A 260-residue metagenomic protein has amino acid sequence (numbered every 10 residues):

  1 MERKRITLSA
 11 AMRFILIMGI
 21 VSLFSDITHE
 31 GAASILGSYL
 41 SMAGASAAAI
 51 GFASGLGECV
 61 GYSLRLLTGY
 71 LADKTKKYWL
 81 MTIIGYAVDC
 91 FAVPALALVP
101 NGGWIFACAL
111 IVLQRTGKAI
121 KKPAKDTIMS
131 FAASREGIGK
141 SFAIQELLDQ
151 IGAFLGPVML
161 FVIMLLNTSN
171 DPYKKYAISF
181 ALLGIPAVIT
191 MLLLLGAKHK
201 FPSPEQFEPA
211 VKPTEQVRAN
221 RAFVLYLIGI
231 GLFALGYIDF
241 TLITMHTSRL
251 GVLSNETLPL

Functional and structural regions predicted by a protein language model:
E2-M12, H199-G229: Juxtamembrane intracellular "pre-TM" segments in multi-pass secondary transporters
R3-G61, L225-L260: Helix-loop boundary and gating motifs at the non-cytosolic
L23, A92, G103-K121, G231-L232: Hydrophobic core of transmembrane alpha-helices in multi-pass small-molecule transporters, especially MFS/SLC-type
S38-M42, L155-K175: Transmembrane alpha-helix termini and helix-breaking/packing motifs in multi-pass membrane transporters
K74-Y86: Cytoplasmic membrane-interface "Motif A"-like loop-to-helix N-cap segments of 12-TM Major Facilitator Superfamily
A87-G102: C-terminal ends and interior cores of transmembrane alpha-helices in multi-pass membrane transporters/permeases
K140-F161: Glycine-rich segments within core transmembrane alpha-helices of 12-TM secondary carriers
G184-F207: C-terminal membrane-cytosol helix-exit motif in multi-pass small-molecule transporters
